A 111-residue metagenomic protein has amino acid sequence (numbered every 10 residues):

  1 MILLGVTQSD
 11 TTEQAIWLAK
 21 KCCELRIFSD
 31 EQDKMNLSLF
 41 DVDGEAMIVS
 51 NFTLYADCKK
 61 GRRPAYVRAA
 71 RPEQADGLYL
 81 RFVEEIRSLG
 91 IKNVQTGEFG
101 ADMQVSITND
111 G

Functional and structural regions predicted by a protein language model:
M1-I48, L54-K60, Y66-L80, E85: Short Lys/Arg-rich amphipathic alpha-helical segments
N51-F52, T108: Short, loop-centered acidic/histidine patches that primarily coordinate divalent metals
Y66-G111: Positively charged, low-complexity, intrinsically disordered RNA-binding extensions
